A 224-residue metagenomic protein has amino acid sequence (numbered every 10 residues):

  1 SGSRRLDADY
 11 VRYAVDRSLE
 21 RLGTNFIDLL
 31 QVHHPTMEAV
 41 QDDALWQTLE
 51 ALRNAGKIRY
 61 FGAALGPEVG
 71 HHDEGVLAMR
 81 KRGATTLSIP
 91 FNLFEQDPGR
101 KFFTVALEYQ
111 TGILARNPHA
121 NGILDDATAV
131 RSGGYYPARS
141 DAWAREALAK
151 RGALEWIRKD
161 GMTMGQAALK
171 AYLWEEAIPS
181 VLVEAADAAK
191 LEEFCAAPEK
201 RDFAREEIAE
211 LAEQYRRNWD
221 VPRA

Functional and structural regions predicted by a protein language model:
S1, L30-Q31, Y136: A short, mixed-charge helix-start or loop-turn motif at secondary-structure junctions
S1-R12, H34-A39, E68: Active-site mouth loops of central-metabolism enzymes
L6-L22, V69-A78, A168: Short, acidic/polar
L19-E38: Active-site groove signature of glycoside hydrolases
H34-R223: Beta/alpha (TIM)-barrel catalytic core signal, keyed to glycine-rich beta->alpha loops juxtaposed to Asp/Glu that bind
